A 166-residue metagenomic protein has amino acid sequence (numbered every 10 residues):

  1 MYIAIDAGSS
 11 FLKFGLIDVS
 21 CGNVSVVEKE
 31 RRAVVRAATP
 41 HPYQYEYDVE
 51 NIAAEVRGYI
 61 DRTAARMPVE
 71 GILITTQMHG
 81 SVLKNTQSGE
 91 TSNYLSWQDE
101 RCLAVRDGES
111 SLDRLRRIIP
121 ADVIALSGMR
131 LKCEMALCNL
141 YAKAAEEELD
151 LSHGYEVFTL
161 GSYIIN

Functional and structural regions predicted by a protein language model:
M1-N93, A104: N-terminal glycine/serine-rich phosphate-binding loop of ATP-dependent small-molecule kinases, especially carbohydrate
D61-N166: Glycine-rich phosphate-binding/catalytic subdomain of phosphoryl-transfer and nucleotide/sugar-phosphate-processing
